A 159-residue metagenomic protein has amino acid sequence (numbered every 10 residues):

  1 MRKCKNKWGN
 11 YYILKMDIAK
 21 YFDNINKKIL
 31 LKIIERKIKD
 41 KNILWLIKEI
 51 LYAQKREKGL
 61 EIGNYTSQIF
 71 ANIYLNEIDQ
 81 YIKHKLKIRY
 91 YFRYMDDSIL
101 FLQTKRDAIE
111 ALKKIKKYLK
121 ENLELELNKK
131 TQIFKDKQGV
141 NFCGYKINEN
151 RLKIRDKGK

Functional and structural regions predicted by a protein language model:
M1-M95, I99-K117, L125-K137: Conserved polymerase palm-domain catalytic core
K120: Catalytic Cys-His active-site segments of thiol-dependent hydrolases/isopeptidases
L123-K159: A conserved non-catalytic segment of reverse transcriptases and RNA-directed RNA polymerases corresponding to the late
